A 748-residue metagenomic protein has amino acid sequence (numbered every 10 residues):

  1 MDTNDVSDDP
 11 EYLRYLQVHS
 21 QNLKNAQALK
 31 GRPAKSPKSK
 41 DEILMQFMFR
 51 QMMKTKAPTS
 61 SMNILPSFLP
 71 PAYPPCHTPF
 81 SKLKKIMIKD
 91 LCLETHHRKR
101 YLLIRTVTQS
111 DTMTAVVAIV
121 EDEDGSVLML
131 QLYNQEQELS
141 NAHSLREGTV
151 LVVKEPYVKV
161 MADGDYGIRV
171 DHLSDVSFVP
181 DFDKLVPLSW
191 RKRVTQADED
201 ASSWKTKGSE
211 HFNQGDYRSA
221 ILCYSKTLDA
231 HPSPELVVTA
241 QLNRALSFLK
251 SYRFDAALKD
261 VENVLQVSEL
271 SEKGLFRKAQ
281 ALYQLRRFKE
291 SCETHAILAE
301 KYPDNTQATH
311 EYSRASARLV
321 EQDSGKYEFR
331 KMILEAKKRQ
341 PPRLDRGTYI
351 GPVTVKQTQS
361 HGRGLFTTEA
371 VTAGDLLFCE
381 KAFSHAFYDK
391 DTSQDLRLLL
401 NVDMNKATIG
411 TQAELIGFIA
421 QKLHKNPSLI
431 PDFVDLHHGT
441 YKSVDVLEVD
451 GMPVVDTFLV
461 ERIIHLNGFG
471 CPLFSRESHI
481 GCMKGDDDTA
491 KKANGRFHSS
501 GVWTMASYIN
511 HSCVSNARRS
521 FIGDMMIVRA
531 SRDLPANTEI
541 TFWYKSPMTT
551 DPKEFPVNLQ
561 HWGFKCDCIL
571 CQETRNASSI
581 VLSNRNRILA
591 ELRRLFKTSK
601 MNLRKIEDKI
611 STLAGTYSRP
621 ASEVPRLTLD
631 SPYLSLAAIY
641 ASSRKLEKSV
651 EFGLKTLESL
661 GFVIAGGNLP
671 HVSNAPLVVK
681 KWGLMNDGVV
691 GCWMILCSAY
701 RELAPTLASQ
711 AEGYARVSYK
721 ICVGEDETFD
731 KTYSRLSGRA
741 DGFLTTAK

Functional and structural regions predicted by a protein language model:
M1-S61, S209, H231, E235 (+4 more regions): Nucleic-acid-binding small beta-barrel platforms of the OB/S1 family and closely associated recruitment extensions
Y15-Q17, K24-T112, K159-D198: OB-fold nucleic-acid-binding modules
C92-N134, I509: OB-fold (S1/OB) nucleic-acid-binding surfaces
N134-K154: Short nucleic-acid-contacting surface segments enriched for D/E, G, S/T with interspersed K/R
V152-V153, V158-E210, A490-K491, F497 (+3 more regions): C-terminal SET catalytic tail plus cysteine-rich post-SET Zn-binding segment of SAM-dependent SET-domain
A201-E328, E607-I721, F729-Y733: Alpha-helical protein-protein interaction scaffolds
R330-K390, W503, S507-S531: Conserved AWS/pre-SET-to-SET junction and N-terminal core of the SET lysine methyltransferase domain, specifically
H385-N516, L570: Catalytic cores of histone-lysine modification enzymes
